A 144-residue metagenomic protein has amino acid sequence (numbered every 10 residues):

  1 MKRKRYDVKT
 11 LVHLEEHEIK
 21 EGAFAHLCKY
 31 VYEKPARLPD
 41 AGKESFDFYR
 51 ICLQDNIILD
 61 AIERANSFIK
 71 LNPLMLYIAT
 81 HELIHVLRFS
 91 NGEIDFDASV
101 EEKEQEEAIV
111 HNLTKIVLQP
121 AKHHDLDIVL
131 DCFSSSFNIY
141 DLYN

Functional and structural regions predicted by a protein language model:
M1-K4, L14, G22, D55-I57 (+4 more regions): Short juxta-domain linker segments that transition from a proline/glycine-rich, charged coil into a short amphipathic
M1-P39: Predominantly extracellular/secreted Zn2+-dependent metalloproteases
H26-P73: Active-site scaffold of zinc-dependent metalloenzymes
A36-D40, A79-L83, E106, I116 (+2 more regions): Short, surface-exposed, polar/charged, turn-prone segments marking secondary-structure boundaries
A41-K43, V117, K122: Short secondary-structure boundary/capping segments within folded domains
L59, I69-P73, R88-I116: Post-HEXXH active-site segment of zinc metalloproteases
K70-I84: Short alpha-helix carrying the canonical HExxH Zn2+-binding catalytic motif
Q119-N144: Long, well-structured alpha-helical subdomains associated with metal-dependent extracellular/ecto-lumenal hydrolases
